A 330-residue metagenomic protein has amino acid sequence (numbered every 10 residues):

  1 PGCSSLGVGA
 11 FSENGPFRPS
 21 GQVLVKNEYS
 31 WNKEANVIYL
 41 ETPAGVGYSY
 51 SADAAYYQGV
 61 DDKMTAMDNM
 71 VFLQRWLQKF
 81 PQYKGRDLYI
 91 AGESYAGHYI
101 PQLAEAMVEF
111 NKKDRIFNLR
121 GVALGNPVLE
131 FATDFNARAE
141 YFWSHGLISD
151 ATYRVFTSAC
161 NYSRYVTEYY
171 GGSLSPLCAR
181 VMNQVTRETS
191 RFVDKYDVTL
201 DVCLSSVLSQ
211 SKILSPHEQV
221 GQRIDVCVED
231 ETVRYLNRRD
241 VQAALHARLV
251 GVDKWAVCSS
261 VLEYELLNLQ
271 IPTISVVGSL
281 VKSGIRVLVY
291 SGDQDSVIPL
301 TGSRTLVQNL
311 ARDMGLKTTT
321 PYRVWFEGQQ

Functional and structural regions predicted by a protein language model:
P1-Q330: Terminal and linker regions of secretory-pathway proteins
